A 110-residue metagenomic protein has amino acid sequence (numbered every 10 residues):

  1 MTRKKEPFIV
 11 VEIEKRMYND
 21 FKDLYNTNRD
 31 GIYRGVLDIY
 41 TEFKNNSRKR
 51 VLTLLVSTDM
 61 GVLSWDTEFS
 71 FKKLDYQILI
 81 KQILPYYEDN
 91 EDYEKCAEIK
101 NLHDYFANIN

Functional and structural regions predicted by a protein language model:
M1-L24: Long, acidic/serine-threonine-rich intrinsically disordered regions with weak helical/coil propensity that act as
N19-F71: Short, charge-rich, low-complexity alpha-helical interaction segments
E88-E91: Hydrophobic/aromatic side-chain positions at a characteristic register within alpha-helices of tetratricopeptide repeats
